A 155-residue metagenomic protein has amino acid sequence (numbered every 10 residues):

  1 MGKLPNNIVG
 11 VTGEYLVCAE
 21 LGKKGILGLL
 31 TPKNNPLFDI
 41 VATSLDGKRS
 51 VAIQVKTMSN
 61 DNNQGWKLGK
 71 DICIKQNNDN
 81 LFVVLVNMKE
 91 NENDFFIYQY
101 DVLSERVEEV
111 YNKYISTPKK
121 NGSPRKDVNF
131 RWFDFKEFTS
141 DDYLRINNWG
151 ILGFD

Functional and structural regions predicted by a protein language model:
M1-P36, V41-D155: Mixed-charge (Asp/Glu-Lys/Arg
